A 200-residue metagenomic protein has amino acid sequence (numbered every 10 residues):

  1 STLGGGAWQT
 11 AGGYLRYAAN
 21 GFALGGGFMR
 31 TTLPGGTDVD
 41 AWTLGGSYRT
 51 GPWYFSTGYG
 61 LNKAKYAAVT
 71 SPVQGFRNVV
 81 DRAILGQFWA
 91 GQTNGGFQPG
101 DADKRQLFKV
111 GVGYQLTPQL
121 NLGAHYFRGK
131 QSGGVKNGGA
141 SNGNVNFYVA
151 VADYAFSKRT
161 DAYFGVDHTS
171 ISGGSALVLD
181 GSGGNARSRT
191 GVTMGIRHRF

Functional and structural regions predicted by a protein language model:
S1-T10, G27: Solvent-exposed adhesion/ligand-recognition segments of exported proteins
G12-V149, Y154: Detector for outer-membrane/organellar transmembrane beta-barrel domains, recognizing the amphipathic beta-strand
T117, T160, T190: Ser/Thr-centric signal marking residues that sit in or immediately flank functional binding/regulatory motifs
V151-D167, G173: C-terminal closing repeat unit and adjoining cap/tail of repeat-based domains
Y154-F156, A186-F200: Outer-membrane beta-barrel "beta-signal"
I171-G174, R197-R199: Primary detection of the long, small/polar-rich alpha-helical "axial" segments characteristic of bacterial flagellar
A176-G183: Low-complexity, intrinsically disordered Gly/Pro/Thr-rich segments
